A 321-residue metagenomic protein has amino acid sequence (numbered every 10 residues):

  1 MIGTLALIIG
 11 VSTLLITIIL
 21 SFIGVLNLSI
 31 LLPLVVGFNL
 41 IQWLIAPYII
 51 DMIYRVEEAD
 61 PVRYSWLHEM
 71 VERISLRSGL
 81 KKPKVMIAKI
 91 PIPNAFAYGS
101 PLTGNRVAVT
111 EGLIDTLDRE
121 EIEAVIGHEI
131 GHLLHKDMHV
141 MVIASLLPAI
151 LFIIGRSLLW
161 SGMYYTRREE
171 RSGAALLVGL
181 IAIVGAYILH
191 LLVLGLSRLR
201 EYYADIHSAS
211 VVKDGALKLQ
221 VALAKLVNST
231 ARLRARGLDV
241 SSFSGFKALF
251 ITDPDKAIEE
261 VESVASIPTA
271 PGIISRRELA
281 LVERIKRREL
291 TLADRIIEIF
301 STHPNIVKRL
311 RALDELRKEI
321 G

Functional and structural regions predicted by a protein language model:
M1, L5, L133-V140, V211 (+1 more regions): Loop-to-transmembrane-helix entry motif
M1-S100, A144-R198, Y202, K225-L233 (+3 more regions): Hydrophobic or amphipathic, alpha-helical segments that drive membrane association/targeting
P47, V71, V109, A124-H132 (+2 more regions): Active-site recognition of the HExxH zinc-binding catalytic motif
A59-D60, A108-A124, L192: Short pre-active-site segment immediately N-terminal to the catalytic Zn-binding motif
I87, A97-P101, D115, L238-S241: Replace "in large, NTP-powered and nucleic-acid-processing enzymes" with "in large, NTP-powered factors and other
I92, Y98-N105, S242-G245: A short, glycine/Asx- and small/polar-enriched loop/turn that sits immediately N-terminal to a beta-strand
I130-A149, D214-L217: Catalytic Zn2+-binding segment of zinc metalloproteases
I206, S210-K225, S229, L233-G321: C-terminal capping/extension segments of zinc metalloprotease domains
